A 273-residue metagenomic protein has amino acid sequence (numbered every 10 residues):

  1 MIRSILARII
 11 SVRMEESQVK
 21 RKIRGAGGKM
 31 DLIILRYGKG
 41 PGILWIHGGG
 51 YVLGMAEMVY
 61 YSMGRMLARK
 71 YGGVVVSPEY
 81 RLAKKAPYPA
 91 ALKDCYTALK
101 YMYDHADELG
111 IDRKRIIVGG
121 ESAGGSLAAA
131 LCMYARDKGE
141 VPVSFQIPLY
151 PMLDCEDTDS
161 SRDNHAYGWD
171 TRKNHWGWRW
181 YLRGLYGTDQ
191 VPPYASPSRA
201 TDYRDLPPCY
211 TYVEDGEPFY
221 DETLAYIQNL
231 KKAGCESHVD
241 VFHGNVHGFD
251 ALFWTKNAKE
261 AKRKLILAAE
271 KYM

Functional and structural regions predicted by a protein language model:
M1-I23: An N-terminal hydrophobic leader/cap segment in hydrolases
V19-M273: Alpha/beta-hydrolase superfamily serine-hydrolase fold, recognizing
